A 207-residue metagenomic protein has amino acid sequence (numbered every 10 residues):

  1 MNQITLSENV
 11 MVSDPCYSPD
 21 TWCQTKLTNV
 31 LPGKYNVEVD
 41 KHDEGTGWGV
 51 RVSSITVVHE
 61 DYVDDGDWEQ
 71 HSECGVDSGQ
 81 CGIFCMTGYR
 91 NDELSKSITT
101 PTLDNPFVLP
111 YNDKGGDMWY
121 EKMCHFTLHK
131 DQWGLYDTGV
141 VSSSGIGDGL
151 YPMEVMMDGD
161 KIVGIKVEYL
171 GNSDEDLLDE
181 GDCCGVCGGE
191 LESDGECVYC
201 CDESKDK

Functional and structural regions predicted by a protein language model:
M1-D182, D206: Intrinsically disordered, low-complexity acidic regions enriched in Pro/Ser/Thr
L178-G181, L191-G195: Processing junctions and N-termini across compartments
C184-C187, C197: Short cysteine-rich clusters marking metal-coordination/redox-active sites
C187-G188, C201-K205: Extracellular/secretory pathway and lumenal proteins
S193-E203: Cysteine-rich micro-motifs
